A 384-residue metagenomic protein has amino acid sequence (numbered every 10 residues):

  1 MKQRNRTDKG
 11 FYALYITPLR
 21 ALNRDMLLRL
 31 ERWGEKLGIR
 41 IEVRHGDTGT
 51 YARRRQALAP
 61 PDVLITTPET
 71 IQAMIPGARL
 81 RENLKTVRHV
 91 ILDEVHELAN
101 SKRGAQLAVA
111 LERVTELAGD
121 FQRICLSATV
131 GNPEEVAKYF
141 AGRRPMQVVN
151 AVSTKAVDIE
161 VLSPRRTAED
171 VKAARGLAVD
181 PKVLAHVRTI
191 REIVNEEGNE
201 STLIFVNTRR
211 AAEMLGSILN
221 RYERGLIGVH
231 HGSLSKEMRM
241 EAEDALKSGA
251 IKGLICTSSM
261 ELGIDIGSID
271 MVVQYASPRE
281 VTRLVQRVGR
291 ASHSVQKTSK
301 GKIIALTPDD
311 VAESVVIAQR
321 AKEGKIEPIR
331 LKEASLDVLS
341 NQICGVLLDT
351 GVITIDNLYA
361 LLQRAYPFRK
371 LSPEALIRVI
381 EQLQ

Functional and structural regions predicted by a protein language model:
M1-T350, I355-Q384: Helicase motor core with emphasis on the C-terminal RecA-like subdomain
